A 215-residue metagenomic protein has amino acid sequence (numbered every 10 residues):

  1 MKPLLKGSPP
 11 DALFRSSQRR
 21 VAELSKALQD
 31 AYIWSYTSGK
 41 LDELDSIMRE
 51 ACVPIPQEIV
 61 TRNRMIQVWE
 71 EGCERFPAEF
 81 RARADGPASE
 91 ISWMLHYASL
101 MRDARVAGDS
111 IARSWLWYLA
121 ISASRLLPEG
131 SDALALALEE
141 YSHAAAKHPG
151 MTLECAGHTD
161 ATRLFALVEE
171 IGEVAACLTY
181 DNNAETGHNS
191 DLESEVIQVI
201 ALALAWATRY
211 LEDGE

Functional and structural regions predicted by a protein language model:
L4-L5, M48: Terminal, compositionally biased low-complexity regions
K6, L13, S17-R20, A27-D30 (+1 more regions): Heptad-repeat coiled-coil/leucine-zipper oligomerization helices
S8-P9, S25, T37-K40, D109: Intrinsically disordered, low-complexity coil/linker segments enriched for acidic/polar and small residues
I33, M48-E215: Flexible "arm" and connector segments at domain edges
